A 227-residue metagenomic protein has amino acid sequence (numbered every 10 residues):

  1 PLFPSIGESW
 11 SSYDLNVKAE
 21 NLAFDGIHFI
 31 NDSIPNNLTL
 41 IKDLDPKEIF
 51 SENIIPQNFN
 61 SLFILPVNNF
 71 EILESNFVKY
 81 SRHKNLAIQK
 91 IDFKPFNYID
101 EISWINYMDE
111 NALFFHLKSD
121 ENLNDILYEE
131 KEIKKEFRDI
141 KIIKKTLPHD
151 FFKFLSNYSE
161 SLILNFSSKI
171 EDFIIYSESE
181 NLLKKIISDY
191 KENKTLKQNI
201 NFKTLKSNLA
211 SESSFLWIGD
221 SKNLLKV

Functional and structural regions predicted by a protein language model:
P1, K94-L205: Single conserved position on a long alpha-helix in the C-terminal lobe of the eukaryotic protein kinase
P1-I64, E74, F202-V227: Leucine-rich, highly hydrophobic segment in Treponema pallidum outer-membrane-associated proteins
F29, S33, N68-F70, K118 (+1 more regions): Hydrophobic lipid-interacting interfaces of membrane-associated proteins
I34-N36, L73-S75, L123-D125, K185: Short acidic, gly/pro-rich beta-turn/loop elements at beta-sheet edges and active-site/ligand-binding grooves
L44-D45, Y80-I91, N199: Well-ordered, non-membrane alpha-helical segments in soluble/globular domains
L65-N68, E178-E180, G219-D220: Short loop/turn segments at strand-loop or loop-helix junctions that form parts of catalytic or ligand-binding pockets
N69, L73-N76, H83-N85, F93: Edge strands and adjacent loops of beta-rich recognition modules
Y80-H83, I143, D189, N193 (+1 more regions): Surface-exposed polar/charged interaction patches
